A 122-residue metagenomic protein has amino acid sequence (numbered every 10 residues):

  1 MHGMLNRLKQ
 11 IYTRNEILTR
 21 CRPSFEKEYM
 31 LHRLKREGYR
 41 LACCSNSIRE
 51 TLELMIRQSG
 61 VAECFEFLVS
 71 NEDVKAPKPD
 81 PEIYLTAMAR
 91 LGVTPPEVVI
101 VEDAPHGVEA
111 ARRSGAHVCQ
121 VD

Functional and structural regions predicted by a protein language model:
H2, N6, K27, R49-L52 (+1 more regions): A general structural signal for well-ordered alpha-helical segments in protein cores
G3-T13, F65-E66: Short, basic/glycine-rich phosphate-binding loops at helix/coil junctions that contact nucleotide phosphates
L8, R22-E26, S47, P79 (+1 more regions): Short beta->alpha linker loops
N15-C43, R49, E53: Short, acidic loop-to-helix structural element flanking the phosphoryl-transfer center in phosphate-processing enzymes
E28-R33, A104-A110, V118, D122: Short glycine/proline-centered loop/turn elements that form peptide/ligand docking sites
Y39, S114-V118: Conserved acetyl-CoA-binding loop of GNAT-fold acetyltransferases
A42, I48-V99, P105-E109, R113: Substrate-recognition "cap/lid" segment bordering the active-site pocket of phosphatases
